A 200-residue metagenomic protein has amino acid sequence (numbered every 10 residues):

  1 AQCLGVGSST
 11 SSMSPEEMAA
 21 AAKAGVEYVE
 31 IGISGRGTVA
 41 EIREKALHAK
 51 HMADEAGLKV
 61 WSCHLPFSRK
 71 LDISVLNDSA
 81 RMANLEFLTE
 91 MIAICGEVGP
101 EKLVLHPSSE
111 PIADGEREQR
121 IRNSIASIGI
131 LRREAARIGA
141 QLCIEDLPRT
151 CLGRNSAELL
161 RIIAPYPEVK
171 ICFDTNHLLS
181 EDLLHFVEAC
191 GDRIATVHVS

Functional and structural regions predicted by a protein language model:
A1-E97, K170: N-terminal pre-domain/capping segments
G7-S11, G32-R36, L65-S68, S108-E110 (+3 more regions): Active-site beta-loop-alpha junctions enriched in small/polar residues
M13-A19, D54-E55, I73-K170: Active-site acidic/histidine proton-transfer and metal-coordination neighborhood in alpha/beta enzyme cores
A24-Y28, G99-E101, P165-K170, C190-T196: Glycine-enriched alpha-helix->loop->beta-strand junction motifs that scaffold or abut catalytic
W61-L65, L105, G191-S200: Non-cysteine beta-strand/loop elements that form the S-adenosyl-L-methionine
S127, E181-L184: Active-site nucleophile elbow and catalytic-triad environment of alpha/beta-hydrolase enzymes
C151-G153, L179-D182: Short acidic/glycine-rich loop or secondary-structure boundary segments that cap or lie
N155-S156, L183-C190: Histidine/acidic-residue-rich catalytic or RNA/ligand-binding cores of hydrolases and nuclease-related proteins
